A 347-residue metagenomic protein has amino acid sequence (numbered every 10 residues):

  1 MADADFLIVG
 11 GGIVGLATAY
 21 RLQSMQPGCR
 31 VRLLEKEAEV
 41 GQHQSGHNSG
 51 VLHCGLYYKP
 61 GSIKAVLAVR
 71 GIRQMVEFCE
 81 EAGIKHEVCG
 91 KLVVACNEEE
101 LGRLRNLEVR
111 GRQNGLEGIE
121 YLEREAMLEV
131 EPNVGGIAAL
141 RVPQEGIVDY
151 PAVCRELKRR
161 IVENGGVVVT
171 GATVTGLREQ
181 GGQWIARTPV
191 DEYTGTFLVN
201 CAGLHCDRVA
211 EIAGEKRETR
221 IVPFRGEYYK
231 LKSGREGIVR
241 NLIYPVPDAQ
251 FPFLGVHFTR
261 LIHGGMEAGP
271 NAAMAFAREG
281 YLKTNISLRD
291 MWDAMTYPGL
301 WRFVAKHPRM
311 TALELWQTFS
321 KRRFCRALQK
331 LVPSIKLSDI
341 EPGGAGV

Functional and structural regions predicted by a protein language model:
M1-V14, R32: Beta1/beta-strand and adjacent pyrophosphate-binding region of the FAD-binding site in flavoprotein oxidoreductases
V14, E39, H205: Conserved Rossmann-like nucleotide-cofactor binding loop
A17, L177-S287: Flavin-dependent oxidoreductases
Q23-G46: Glycine-rich FAD pyrophosphate-binding loop
G50-A126, G136, V256, A277 (+1 more regions): Dinucleotide-binding Rossmann-like beta1-alpha1 core, especially the glycine-rich loop that anchors the ADP
K59-R70, V94-L104, L140-R160, V169 (+1 more regions): Short beta-strand to alpha-helix junction loop
E125-L128, R220-F224, K230, G234 (+1 more regions): Flavin (FAD/FMN) cofactor-binding core of flavoprotein oxidoreductases
L140-F197, C201, H205-R208: Helical element adjacent to the flavin cofactor pocket in flavoenzyme catalytic cores
